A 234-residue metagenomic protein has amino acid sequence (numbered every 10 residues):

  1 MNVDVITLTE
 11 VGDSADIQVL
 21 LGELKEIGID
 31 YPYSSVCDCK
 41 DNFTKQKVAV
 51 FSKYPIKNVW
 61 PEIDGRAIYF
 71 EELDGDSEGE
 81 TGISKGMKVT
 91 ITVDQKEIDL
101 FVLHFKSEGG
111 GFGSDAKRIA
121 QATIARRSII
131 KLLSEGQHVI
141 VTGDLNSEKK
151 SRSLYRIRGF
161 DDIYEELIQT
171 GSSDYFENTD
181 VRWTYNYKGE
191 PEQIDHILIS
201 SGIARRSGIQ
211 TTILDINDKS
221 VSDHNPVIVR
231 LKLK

Functional and structural regions predicted by a protein language model:
N2-V3, D16, L21-I29, I56 (+5 more regions): Sec-exported extracytoplasmic/periplasmic mature domains
V3-V11, V36-D38, G75-S77, E108-R118 (+5 more regions): Second-shell loop/turn segments in exported
D4-T9, S35, A49-V50, K88 (+5 more regions): Structural recognition of the beta-strand scaffold that forms the well-ordered cores of secreted hydrolase catalytic
T7, D13-L20, K47, R118-Q121 (+4 more regions): Stable alpha-helical elements in mature extracytoplasmic
L8-G12, S35-K40, S52-Y54, I63-D64 (+4 more regions): Active-site-proximal beta-strand/loop segments in catalytic clefts of secreted hydrolases
V11-E97: Structured beta-strand-rich core segments of catalytic domains in phosphoester-bond hydrolases
T81, K131-I140, S147-K234: Metal-dependent phosphoester-hydrolase catalytic domains
M87-L167: Extracytoplasmic, non-cytosolic globular domains
